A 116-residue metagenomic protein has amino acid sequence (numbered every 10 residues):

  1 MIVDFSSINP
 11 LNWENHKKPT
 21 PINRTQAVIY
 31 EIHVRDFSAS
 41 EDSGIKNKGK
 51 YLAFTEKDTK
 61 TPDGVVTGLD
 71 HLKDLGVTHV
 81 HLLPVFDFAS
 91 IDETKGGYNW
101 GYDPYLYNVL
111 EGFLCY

Functional and structural regions predicted by a protein language model:
M1-Y116: N-terminal structural segment of carbohydrate-active enzymes
